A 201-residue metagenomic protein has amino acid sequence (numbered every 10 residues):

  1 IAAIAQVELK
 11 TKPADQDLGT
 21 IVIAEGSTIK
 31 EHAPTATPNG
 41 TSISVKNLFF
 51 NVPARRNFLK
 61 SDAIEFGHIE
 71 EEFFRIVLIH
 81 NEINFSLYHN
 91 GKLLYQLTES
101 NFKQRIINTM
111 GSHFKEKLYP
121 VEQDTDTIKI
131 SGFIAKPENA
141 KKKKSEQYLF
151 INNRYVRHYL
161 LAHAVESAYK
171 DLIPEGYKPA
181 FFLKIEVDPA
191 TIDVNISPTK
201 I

Functional and structural regions predicted by a protein language model:
A2-I201: N-terminal phosphate-binding caps/lids of nucleotide- and nucleic-acid-binding domains
